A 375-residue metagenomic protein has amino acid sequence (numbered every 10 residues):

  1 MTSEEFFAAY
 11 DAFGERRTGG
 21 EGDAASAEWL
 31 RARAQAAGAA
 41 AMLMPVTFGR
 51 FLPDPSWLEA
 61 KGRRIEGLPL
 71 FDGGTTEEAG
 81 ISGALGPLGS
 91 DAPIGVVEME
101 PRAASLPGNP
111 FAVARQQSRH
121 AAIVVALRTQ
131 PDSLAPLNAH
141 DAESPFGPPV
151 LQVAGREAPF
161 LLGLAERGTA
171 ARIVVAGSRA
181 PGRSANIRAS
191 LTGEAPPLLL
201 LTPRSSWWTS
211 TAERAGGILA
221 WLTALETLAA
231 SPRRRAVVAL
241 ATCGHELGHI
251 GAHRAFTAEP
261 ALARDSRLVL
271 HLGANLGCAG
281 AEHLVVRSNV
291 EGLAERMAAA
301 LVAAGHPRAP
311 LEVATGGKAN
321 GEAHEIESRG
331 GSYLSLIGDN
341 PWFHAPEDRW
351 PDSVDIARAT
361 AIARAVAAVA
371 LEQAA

Functional and structural regions predicted by a protein language model:
M1-A24, A37, M44-V46, W57 (+4 more regions): N-terminal capping segment at the start of a domain
F7-L106: Noncatalytic luminal/extracellular "stalk/propeptide" segments of secretory-pathway proteins
A12-E21, A40, D72, E100-F111 (+6 more regions): Second-shell loop/turn segments in exported
L43, G95-V96, A122-A126, R188 (+6 more regions): Structural recognition of the beta-strand scaffold that forms the well-ordered cores of secreted hydrolase catalytic
F48-G49, P101-A103, R128-D132, E157-A158 (+5 more regions): Solvent-exposed loop/turn segments at secondary-structure junctions within structured extracellular/periplasmic domains
A60-D91, A135-R214, T223-A230, R234-V237: Soluble metallo-hydrolase cores and metallopeptidase-like ectodomains found primarily in the secretory/periplasmic
E194-A195, T242-W342: Metal-dependent peptidase/peptidase-like ectodomains
E226, V237-V238, W342-A375: His/Asp/Glu-rich mid-to-C-terminal helical/loop segments that flank catalytic regions of hydrolases
